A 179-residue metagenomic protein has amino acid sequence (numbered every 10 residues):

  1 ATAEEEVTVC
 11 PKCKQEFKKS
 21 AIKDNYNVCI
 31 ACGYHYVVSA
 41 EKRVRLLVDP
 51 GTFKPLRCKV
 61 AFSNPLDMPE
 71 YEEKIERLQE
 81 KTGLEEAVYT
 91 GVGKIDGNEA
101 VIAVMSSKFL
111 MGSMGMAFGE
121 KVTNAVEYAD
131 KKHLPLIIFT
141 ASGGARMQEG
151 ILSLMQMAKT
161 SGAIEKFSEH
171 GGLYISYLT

Functional and structural regions predicted by a protein language model:
A1-I175: Terminal-region recognition feature
Y177-T179: Glycine-rich beta-to-alpha transition loops that act as phosphate-gripper elements at the mouths of alpha/beta enzyme
